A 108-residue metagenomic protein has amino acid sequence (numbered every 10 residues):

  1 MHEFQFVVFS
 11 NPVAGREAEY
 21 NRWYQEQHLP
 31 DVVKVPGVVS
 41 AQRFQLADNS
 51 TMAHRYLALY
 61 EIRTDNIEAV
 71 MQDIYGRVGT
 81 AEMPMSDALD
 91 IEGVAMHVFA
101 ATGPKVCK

Functional and structural regions predicted by a protein language model:
M1-K108: Macromolecular interaction modules
